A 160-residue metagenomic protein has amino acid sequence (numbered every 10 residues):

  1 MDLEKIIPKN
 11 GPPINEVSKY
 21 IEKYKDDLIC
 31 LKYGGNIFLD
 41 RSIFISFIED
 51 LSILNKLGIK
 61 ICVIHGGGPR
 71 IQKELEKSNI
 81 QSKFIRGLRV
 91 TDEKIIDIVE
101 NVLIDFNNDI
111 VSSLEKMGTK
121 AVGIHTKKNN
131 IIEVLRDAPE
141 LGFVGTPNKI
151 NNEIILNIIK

Functional and structural regions predicted by a protein language model:
M1-K160: Nucleotide/pyrophosphate-binding catalytic subdomain
